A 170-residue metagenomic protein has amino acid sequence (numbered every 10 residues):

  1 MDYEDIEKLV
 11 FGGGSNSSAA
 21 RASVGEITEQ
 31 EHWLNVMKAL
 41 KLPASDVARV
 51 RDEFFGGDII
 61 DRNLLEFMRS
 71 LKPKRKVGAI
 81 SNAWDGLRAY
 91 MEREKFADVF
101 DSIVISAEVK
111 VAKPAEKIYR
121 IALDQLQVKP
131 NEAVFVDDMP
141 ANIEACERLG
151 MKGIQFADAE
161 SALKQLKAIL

Functional and structural regions predicted by a protein language model:
M1-R62: N-terminal helical cap/lid subdomain that shapes the substrate entry/recognition surface in HAD-like hydrolases
L34, R69, R120: Active-site phosphate/pyrophosphate- and oxyanion-stabilizing loops and adjacent acidic/basic residues in soluble
K38, E66-R69, D124, E144: Surface-exposed alpha-helical segments enriched in charged/polar residues
K38, L42, S70-P73, R93 (+2 more regions): Secondary-structure boundary motif
A44-G78, E116, A159: Short, acidic loop-to-helix structural element flanking the phosphoryl-transfer center in phosphate-processing enzymes
R62, E66-F96, F100: A mid-sequence interfacial segment
W84, R88-L170: Asp-based, Mg2+/Mn2+-dependent phosphohydrolase catalytic module
